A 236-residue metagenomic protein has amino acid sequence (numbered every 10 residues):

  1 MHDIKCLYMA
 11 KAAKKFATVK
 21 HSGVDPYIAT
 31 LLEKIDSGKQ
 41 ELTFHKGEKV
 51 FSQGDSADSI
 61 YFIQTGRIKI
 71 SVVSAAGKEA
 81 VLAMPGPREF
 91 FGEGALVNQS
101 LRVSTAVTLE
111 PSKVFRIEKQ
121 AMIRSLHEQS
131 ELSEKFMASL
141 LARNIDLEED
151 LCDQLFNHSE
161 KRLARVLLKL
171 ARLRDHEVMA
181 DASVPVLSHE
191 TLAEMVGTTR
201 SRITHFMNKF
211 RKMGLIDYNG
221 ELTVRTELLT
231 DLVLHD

Functional and structural regions predicted by a protein language model:
M1-E48, F90-F91, A95-V97, E128: Cyclic nucleotide-binding regulatory module and flanking cytosolic helices
L32, A83-I145: Cyclic-nucleotide recognition modules
G47, D58-S71, P87-R88: Glycine- and acidic-residue-biased ligand/ion/polar-headgroup-sensing regions
V50-D55: Short phosphate-coordinating micro-motif centered on Lys-Gly-acidic
R67, P111-K113, E221-L222: Structural motif
A75-L82: Short alpha-helix-to-loop micro-motif enriched in aromatics/charged/Gly
H127-G197: Polybasic "coupling" helices that flank or enter modular domains
R172-D236: Phosphate-/nucleic-acid-contacting segments
